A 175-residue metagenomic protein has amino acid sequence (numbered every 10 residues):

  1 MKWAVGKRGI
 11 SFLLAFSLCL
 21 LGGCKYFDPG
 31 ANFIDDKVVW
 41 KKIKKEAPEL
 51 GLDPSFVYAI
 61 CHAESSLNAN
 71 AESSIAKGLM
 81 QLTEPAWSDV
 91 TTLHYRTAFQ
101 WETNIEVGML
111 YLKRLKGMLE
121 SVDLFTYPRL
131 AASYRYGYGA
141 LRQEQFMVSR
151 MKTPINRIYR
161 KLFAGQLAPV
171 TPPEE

Functional and structural regions predicted by a protein language model:
W3-K45, D89-L93: N-terminal export signals and maturation junctions of secreted/periplasmic proteins
G23-L67, E102-I105, Q166-E174: Export/targeting segments at the very N-terminus of extracytoplasmic proteins
Y26-F27, I75-L82, Y159-F163: Short N-terminal helix-initiation segments at or just after the protein's N-terminus
N32-W40, E49-L50, P54, E72-M80 (+3 more regions): Solvent-exposed, acidic/flexible segments
K41-P48, K113, G117, R160: Surface-exposed alpha-helical segments enriched in charged/polar residues
I43, H62-S88, G137: Cell-wall polysaccharide-cleaving catalytic domain and substrate-binding groove, primarily in peptidoglycan/chitin
E84-Q143: Alpha-helical segment that forms one wall of the substrate-binding/catalytic cleft in peptidoglycan-active domains
F125-E175: Catalytic and substrate-binding regions of cell-wall glycan-acting enzymes that process beta-1,4-linked
